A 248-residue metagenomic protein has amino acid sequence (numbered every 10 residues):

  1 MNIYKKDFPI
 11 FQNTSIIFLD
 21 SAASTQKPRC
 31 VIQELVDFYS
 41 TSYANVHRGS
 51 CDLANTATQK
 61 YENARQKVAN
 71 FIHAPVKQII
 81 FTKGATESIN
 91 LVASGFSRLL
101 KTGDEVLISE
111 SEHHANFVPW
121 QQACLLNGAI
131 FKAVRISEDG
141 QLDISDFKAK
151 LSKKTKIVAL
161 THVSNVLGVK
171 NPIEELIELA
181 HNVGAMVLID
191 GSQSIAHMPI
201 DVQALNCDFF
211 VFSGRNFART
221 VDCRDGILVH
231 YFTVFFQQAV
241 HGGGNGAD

Functional and structural regions predicted by a protein language model:
M1-D248: Pyridoxal 5′-phosphate
